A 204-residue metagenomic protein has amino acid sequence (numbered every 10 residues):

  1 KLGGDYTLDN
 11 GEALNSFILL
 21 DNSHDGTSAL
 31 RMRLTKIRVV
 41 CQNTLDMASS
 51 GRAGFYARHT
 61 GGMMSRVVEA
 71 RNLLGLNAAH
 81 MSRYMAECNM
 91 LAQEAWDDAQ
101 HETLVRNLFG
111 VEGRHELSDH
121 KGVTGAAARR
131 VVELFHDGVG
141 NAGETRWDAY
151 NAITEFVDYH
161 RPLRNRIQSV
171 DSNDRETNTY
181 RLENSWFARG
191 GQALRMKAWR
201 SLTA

Functional and structural regions predicted by a protein language model:
D5-A204: Intrinsically disordered, low-complexity regions enriched in serine/threonine
